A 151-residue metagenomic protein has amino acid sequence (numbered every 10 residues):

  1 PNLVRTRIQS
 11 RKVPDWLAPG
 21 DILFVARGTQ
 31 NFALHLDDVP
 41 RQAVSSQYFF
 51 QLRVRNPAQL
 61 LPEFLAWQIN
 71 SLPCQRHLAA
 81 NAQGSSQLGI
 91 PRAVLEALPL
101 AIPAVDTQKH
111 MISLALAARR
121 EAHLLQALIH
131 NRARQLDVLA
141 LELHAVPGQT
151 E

Functional and structural regions predicted by a protein language model:
P1-P19: Sequence-specific dsDNA recognition surfaces
P1-V4, P40, Y48, C74 (+1 more regions): Glycine-rich, flexible loop/turn motifs
W16-A33, Q68-A79: Short Ser/Thr-interspersed hydrophobic loop/turn segments at strand-loop and sheet-helix junctions that line or gate
R27-W67: A short beta-sheet element
A43-F49, G84-K109: A short glycine-rich beta-alpha junction/loop motif
L60-L65, E96-H130: Amphipathic alpha-helical segments
Q68-L98, G148: Specificity-determining recognition surfaces
L124-E151: Short amphipathic coiled-coil heptad-repeat segments
